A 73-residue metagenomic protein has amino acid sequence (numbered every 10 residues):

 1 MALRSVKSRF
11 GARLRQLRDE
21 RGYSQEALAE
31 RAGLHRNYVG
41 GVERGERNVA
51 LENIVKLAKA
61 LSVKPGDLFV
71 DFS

Functional and structural regions predicted by a protein language model:
M1-R9: A detector for short, charged/polar N-terminal pre-domain segments
A2, K59, F69-S73: Short, charged recognition helix plus adjacent turn of helix-turn-helix-like nucleic-acid-binding domains
A12-A27, R31: Short basic helix-loop element that most often maps to the first helix and adjoining turn of HTH DNA-binding modules
L14, L28-A29, V39-V42, L68: Conserved hydrophobic/aromatic packing and binding residues within compact polymer-binding modules
E26, N37, V55: Residues within helix-turn-helix
L34-R47: Recognition helix of helix-turn-helix/homeodomain-like DNA-binding domains that insert into the DNA major groove
E52-D67: DNA major-groove recognition helix of helix-turn-helix/homeodomain DNA-binding modules
